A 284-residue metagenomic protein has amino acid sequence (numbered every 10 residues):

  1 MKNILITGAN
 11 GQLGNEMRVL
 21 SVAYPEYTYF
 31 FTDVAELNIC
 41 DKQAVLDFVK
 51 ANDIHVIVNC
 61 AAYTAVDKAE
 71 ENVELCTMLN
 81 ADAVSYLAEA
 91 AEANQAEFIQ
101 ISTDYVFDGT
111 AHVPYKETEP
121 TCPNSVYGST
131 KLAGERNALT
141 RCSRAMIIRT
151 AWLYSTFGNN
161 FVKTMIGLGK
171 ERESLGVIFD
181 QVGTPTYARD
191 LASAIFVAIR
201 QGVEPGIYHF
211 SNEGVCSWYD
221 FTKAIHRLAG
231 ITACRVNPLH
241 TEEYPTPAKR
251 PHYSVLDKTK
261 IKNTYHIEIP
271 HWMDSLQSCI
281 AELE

Functional and structural regions predicted by a protein language model:
N3-V22: N-terminal Rossmann NAD(P)H-binding glycine-rich loop of SDR-like oxidoreductase domains
T7, T32, I57-A61, F98-T103 (+2 more regions): SDR active-site strand-loop-helix element
Q12, A194, Q201-P247: Mid/C-terminal beta-alpha module of Rossmann-like enzyme folds, strongest in SDR-family dehydrogenases/epimerases
F30-D41: Rossmann-fold cofactor-recognition segment
K42-L79, A90: NAD(P)H-binding glycine-rich loop region in Rossmannoid oxidoreductase-like domains and their noncatalytic homologs
M78, D82-Y86, V106-I148, L153: Catalytic helix-loop patch of NAD(P)-dependent Rossmann-fold dehydrogenases
R136-G183, R189-D190, F196: NAD(P)-dependent short-chain dehydrogenase/reductase
S217-K223, H240-C279, L283-E284: Conserved C-terminal active-site "lid" loop/helix of NAD(P)H-dependent oxidoreductases that clamps the redox cofactor
